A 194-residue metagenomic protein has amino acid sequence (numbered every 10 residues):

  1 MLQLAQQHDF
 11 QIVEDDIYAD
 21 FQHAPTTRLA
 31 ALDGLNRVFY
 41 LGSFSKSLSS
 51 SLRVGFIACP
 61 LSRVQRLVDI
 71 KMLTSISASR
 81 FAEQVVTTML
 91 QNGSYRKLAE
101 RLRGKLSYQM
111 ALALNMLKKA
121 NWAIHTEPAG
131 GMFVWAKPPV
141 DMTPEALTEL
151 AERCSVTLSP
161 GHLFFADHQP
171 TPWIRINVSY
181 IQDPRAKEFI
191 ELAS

Functional and structural regions predicted by a protein language model:
M1-P25: Catalytic PLP-binding core of fold-type I/II PLP enzymes
Q7-H8, N36, C154: Helix C-cap/helix->beta junction micro-motif
P25, L32-R66: Active-site PLP attachment segment
N36, S62-A82: Active-site C-terminal subdomain of aminotransferase-like
L67-T74, L90-L114: Structural signature of PLP-dependent enzymes
T87, R103-L114, I124-K137, E152: Conserved glycine-rich beta-strand-loop-beta hairpin in the small C-terminal domain of fold type I
A136-I174: Conserved C-terminal alpha-helix-loop-beta "cap" of PLP-dependent enzymes that closes/shapes the active-site mouth
R153-C154, A166-S194: PLP-dependent enzyme catalytic core of the Aspartate aminotransferase-like
